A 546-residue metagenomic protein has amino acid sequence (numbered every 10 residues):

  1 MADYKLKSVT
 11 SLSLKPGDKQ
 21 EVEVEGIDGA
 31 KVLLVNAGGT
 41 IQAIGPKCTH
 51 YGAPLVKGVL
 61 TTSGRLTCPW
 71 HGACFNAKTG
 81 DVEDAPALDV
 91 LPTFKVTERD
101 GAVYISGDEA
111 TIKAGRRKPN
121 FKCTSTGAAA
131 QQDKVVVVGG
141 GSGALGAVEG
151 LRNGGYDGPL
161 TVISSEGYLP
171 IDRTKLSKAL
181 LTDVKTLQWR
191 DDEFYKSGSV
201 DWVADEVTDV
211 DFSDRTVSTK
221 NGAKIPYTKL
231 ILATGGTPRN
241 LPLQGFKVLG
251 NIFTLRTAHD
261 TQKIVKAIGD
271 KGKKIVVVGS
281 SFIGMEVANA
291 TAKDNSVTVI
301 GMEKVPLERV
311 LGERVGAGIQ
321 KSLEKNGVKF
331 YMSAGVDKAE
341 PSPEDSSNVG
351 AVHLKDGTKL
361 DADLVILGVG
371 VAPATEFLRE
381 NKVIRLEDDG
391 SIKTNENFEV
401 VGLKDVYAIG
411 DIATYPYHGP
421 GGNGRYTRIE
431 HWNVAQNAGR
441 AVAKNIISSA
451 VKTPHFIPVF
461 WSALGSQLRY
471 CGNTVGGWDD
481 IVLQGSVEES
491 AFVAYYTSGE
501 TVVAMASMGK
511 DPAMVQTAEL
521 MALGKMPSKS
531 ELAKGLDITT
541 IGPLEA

Functional and structural regions predicted by a protein language model:
M1-T61, T97-A110: N-terminal pre-ligand scaffold of iron-sulfur
A2, D157, G198-S218, I225 (+2 more regions): A Rossmann-like FAD-binding core segment of flavoenzymes
P54, P69-W70, A77-A102, S106-V136 (+5 more regions): FAD-binding core/adjacent interface of flavoenzyme oxidoreductases
A130-D201, R239, F282, A288-R314 (+1 more regions): Beta1-alpha1 glycine-rich phosphate/pyrophosphate-binding loop at the start of Rossmann-like nucleotide-binding domains
Q131-V135, I412-V515, E519: Mid-to-C-terminal Rossmann-like scaffold of FAD/NAD(P)H-dependent oxidoreductases
V248-K271, N348-H353, T358-A438, E531-L536: FAD-site-proximal beta/loop scaffold in flavoenzymes
P527-A546: Cysteine/selenocysteine-centered motifs that mediate thiol-based redox chemistry or coordinate metal-sulfur cofactors
